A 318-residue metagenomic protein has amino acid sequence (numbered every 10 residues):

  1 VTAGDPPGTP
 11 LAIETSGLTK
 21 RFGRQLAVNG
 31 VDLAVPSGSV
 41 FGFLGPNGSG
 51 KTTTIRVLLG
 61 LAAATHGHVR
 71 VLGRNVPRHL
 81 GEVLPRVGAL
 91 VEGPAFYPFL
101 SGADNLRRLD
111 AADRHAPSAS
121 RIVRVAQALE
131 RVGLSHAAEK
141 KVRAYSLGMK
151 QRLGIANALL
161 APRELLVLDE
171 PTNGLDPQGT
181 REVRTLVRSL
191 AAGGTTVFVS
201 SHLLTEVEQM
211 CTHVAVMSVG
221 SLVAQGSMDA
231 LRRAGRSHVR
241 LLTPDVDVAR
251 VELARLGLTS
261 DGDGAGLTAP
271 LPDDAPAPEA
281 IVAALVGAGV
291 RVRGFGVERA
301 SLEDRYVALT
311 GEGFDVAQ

Functional and structural regions predicted by a protein language model:
T2-G4, D274-Q318: C-terminal coupling/interaction segments
A3-L11: Primarily ABC-family ATPase nucleotide-binding module
P10-T15, K20-S218, A224: ABC transporter nucleotide-binding domains
S16, L72, L242, G296-E298: Solvent-exposed beta-strand sheet faces enriched in polar/charged residues
V142, G266, E298: Residue-level "edge-of-site" marker
R184-P272: ABC transporter nucleotide-binding domain
